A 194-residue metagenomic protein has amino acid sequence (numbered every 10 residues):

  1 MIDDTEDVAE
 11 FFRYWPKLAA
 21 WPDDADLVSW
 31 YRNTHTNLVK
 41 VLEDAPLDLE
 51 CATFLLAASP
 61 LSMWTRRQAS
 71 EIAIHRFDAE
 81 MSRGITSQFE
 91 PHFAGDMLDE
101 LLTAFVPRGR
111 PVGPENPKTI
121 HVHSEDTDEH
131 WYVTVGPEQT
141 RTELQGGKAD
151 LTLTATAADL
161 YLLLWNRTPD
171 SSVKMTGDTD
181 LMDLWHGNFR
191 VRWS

Functional and structural regions predicted by a protein language model:
M1-A9, L55-P111, L160: Short, contiguous alpha-helical
M1-E50, I85-M97, G109: Short, helix-capping/interhelical loops that line the mouth of catalytic, cofactor-, or ligand-binding pockets
A25, S29, M63-R66, L151: A generic "alpha-helical surface" signal
H35, I72, A157: Short amphipathic alpha-helical/adjacent loop interface patches that line ligand and macromolecule-binding sites
L49-L55, R141: Conserved catalytic-core motifs characterized by acidic clusters
L98-V133: A glycine-rich beta-turn/hairpin centered on an aromatic-Pro dipeptide
H123-T152, T156: Acidic/His-leaning functional-site neighborhoods
G146-S194: C-terminal interaction segments
